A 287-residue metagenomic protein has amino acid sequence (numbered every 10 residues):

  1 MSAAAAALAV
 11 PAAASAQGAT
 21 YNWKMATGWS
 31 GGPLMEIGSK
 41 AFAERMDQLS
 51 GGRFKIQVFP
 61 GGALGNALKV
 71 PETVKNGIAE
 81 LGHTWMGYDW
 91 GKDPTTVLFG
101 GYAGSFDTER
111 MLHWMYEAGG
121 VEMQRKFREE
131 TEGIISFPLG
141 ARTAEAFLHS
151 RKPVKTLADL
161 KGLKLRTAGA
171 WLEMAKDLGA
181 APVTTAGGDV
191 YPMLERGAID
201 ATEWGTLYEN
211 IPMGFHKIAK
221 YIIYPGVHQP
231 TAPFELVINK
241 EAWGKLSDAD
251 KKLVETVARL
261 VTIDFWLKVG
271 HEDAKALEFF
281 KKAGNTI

Functional and structural regions predicted by a protein language model:
S2-A6, S15-H113, E122-I287: N-terminal secretory/targeting leader peptides
E117-A118: Polar helix-capping/helix-linker motif
